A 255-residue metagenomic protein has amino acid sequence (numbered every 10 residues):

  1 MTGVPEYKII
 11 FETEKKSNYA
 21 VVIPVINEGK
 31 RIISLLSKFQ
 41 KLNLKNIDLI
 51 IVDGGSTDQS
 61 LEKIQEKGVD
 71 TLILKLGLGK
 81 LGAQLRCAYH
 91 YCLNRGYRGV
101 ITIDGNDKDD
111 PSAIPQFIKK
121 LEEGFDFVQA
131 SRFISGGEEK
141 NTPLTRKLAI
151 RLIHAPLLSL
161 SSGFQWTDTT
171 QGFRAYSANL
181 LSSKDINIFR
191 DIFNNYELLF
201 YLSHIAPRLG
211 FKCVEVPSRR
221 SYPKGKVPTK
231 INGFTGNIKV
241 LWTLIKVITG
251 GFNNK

Functional and structural regions predicted by a protein language model:
M1-Y19, S37-Q40, G163, N187-K255: Hydrophobic helical membrane-anchoring modules
S17-Y19, Q40-I50, D70: Short loop->beta transition adjacent to catalytic acidic/histidine clusters or analogous donor-positioning motifs
Y19-E28, L35, L42: A conserved hydrophobic helix/loop-capping motif in glycosyltransferases and polysaccharide synthases
E28-R31, S56, D110: Donor nucleotide-sugar binding loop of glycosyltransferases
D53-L61, D107: A conserved acidic beta->alpha catalytic loop
K75-N94, P111-I192, Y196, Y222-N232 (+1 more regions): Acceptor/aglycone-binding surface of glycosyltransferases and processive sugar-polymer synthases
Y97-K108: Short beta-strand-to-loop acidic/aromatic patch adjacent to the donor-nucleotide binding site
